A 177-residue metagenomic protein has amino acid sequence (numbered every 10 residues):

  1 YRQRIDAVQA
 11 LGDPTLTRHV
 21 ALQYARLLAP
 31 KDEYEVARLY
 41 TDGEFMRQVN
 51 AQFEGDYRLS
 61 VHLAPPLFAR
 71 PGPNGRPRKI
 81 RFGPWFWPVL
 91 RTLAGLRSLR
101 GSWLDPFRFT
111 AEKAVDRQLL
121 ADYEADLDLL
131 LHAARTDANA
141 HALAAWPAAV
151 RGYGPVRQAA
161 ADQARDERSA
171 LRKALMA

Functional and structural regions predicted by a protein language model:
Y1-A177: Active-site loops and adjacent core secondary-structure elements that bind or stabilize anionic groups
